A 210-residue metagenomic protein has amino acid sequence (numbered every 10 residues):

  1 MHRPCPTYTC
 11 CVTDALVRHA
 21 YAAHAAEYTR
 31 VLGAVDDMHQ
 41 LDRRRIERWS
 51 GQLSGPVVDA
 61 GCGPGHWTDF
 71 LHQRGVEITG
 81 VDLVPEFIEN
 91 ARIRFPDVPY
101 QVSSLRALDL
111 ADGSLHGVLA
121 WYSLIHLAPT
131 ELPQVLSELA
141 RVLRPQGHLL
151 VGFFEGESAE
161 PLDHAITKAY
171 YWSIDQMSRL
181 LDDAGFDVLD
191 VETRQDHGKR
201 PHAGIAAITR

Functional and structural regions predicted by a protein language model:
P6-L53, H66, E157: Conserved class I S-adenosyl-L-methionine
V58, P64-A107: Class I SAM-dependent methyltransferase SAM/SAH-binding core
R106-V118: A short acidic, Gly/Pro-enriched loop at the edge of an enzyme's catalytic core that lines a small-molecule cofactor
H116-E131: A short SAM/SAH-binding and catalytic strip from SAM-dependent methyltransferases
P133-P145: A short glycine-rich, Lys/Arg-flanked "PGG" loop and its adjoining helix->strand segment in the class I
Q146-F153: Conserved beta-strand signature within the Rossmann-like core of class I S-adenosyl-L-methionine
E160-Q176: Acceptor-substrate binding/catalytic loop of class I
Q195-R210: Core SAM-dependent methyltransferase catalytic element
